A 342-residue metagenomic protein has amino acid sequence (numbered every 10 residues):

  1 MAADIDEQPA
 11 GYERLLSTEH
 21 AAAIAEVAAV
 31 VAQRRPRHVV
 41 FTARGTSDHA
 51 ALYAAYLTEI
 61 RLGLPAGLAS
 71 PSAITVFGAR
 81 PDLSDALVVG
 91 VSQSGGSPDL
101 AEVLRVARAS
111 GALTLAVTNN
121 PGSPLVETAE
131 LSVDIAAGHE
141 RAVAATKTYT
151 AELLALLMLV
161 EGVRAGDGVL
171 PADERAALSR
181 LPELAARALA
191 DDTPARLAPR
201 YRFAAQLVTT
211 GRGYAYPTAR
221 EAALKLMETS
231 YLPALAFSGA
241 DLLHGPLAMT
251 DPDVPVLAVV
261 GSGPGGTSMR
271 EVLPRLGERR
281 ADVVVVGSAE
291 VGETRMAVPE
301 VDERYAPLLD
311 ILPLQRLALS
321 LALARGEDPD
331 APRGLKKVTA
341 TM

Functional and structural regions predicted by a protein language model:
M1, H49-A54, A219-E228, I311-P313: Conserved phosphate/anionic-ligand binding catalytic regions in large, soluble enzymes, centered on
A3-P36, L131-I135, H139-P255, R325-M342: Active-site phosphate/pyrophosphate-binding segments
E13, A55-E59, G111, A223-M227 (+1 more regions): Generic helix-packing signal
A32-E183, R212, P252, V259-R304 (+1 more regions): Glycine-rich phosphate-binding loops that contact phosphosugars or nucleotide phosphates
E221-A222, M269-V272, D310, R333: Composition- and surface-driven signal marking solvent-exposed, interaction-prone regions in large proteins
E300-M342: Generic C-terminus detector
